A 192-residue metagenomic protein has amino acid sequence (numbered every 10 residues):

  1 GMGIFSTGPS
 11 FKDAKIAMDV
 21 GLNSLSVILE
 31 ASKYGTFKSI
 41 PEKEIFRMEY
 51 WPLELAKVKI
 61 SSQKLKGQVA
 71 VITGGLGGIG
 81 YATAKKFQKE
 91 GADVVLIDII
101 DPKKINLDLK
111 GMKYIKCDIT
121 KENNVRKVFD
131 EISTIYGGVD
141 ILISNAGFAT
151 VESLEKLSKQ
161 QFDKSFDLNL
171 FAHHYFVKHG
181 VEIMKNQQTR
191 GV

Functional and structural regions predicted by a protein language model:
L76-G77: Conserved glycine-rich cofactor-binding loop
A92-I105: Conserved glycine-rich Rossmann-like NAD(P)H-binding loop of the short-chain dehydrogenase/reductase
C117-K127, K159: The beta1-alpha1 cofactor-binding region of Rossmann-like NAD(H)/NADP(H)-dependent oxidoreductases
G138-V139, M184-V192: Active-site loop of short-chain dehydrogenase/reductase
N145-T150: Conserved NAD(P)H cofactor-binding loop of Rossmann-fold oxidoreductase domains
S153-L154, S158-D163: Substrate-binding pocket helix/loop in short-chain dehydrogenase/reductase
V177-K178: A short, exposed helix-loop element centered on a Lys and neighboring polar residues
